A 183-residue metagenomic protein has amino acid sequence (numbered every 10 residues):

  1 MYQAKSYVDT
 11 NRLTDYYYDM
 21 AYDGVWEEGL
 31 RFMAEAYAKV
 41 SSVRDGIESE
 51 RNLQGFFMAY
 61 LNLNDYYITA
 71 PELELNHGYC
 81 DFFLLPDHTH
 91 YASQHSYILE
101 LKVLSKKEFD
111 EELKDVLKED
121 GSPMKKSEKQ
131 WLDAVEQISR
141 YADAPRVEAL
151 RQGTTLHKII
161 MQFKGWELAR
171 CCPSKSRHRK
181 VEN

Functional and structural regions predicted by a protein language model:
M1-A134, C172-V181: Extended alpha-helical interface modules used as scaffolds for assembling large macromolecular complexes
M124-P173: Nucleic-acid nuclease catalytic cores
W166, E182-N183: Glycine-rich loops and low-complexity Gly/Arg-rich segments that provide flexible linkers or classic glycine-based
